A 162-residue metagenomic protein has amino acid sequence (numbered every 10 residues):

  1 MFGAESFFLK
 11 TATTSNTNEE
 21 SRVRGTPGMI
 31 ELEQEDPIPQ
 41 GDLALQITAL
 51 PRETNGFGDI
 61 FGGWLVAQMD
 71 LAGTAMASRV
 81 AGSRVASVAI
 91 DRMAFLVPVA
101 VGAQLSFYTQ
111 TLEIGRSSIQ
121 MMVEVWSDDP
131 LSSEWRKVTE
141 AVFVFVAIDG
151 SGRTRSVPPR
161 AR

Functional and structural regions predicted by a protein language model:
F2, F7-F8: Aromatic (phenylalanine/tyrosine) cluster motif
E5, T14-R24: Short, low-complexity, charge-dense intrinsically disordered segments
P27-G28, E35, P39-L45, A100-V101 (+1 more regions): HotDog/MaoC-like acyl-thioester-processing domains
P27-G62, R79: Catalytic strand-loop segment that frames the active site of acyl-thioester-processing enzymes
I38-Q40, I60, L71-Y108, L112-I114 (+2 more regions): Hydrophobic beta-strand-centered segment that forms part of the acyl-chain substrate-binding groove
A49-L50, F95, F145-A147: Hydrophobic residues in beta-strands and at strand termini
